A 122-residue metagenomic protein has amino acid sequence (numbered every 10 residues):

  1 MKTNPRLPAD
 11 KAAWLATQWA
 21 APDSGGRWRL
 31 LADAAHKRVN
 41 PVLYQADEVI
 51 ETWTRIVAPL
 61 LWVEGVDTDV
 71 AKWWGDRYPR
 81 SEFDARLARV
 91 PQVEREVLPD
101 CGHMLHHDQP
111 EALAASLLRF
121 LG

Functional and structural regions predicted by a protein language model:
M1, T52, R86-L87: Broad structural signal for hydrophobic residues in well-ordered alpha-helices, predominantly aliphatic
M1-A46: Conserved alpha/beta-hydrolase catalytic His-Asp/Glu region
A20, H36, V66-D69, G102-M104: Short, solvent-exposed loop/turn segments at secondary-structure junctions
V49-I56: Serine-hydrolase catalytic core
T52, M104, F120: Short alpha-helical functional segments enriched in proximate histidine and acidic residues
V57-C101: Conserved loop-alpha-helix segment in the C-terminal half of the alpha/beta-hydrolase fold that carries the catalytic
L98-P110, A114: Catalytic histidine-centered segment of alpha/beta-hydrolase-like enzymes
L113, L117, L121: Hydrophobic "lid"/C-terminal helical patch of Rossmann-like NAD(P)-dependent dehydrogenase/epimerase domains
